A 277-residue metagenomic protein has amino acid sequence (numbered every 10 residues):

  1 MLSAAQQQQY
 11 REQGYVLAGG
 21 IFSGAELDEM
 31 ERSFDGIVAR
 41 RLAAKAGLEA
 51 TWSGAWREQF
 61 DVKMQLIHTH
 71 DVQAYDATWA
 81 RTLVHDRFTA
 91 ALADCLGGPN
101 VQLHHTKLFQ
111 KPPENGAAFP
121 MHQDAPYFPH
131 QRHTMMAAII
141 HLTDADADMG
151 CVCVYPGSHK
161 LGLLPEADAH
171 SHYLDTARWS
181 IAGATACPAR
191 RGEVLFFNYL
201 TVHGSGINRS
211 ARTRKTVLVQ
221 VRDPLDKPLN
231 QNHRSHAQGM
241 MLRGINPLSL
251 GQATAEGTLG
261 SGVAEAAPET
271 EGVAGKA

Functional and structural regions predicted by a protein language model:
M1-Q13, G19-M121, N232, G239-S249: Non-heme Fe(II)-dependent double-stranded beta-helix
R40, L48, R57, D61 (+2 more regions): Non-heme Fe(II)/2-oxoglutarate
T51-W52, Q123, D168-I181, A211-T213 (+1 more regions): Short, surface-exposed loop/helix-turn segments at secondary-structure junctions that function as lids/hinges flanking
P99-V101, A125-Q131, L142-C151, H159: Active-site region of the double-stranded beta-helix
Q110-D124, A145, L200, G204: Conserved short histidine dyad/triad with adjacent acidic residue
D124-Y127, M135, H203-N208: Glycine-rich phosphate/pyrophosphate-binding beta-alpha loops
P129-A147, P188, Q220-L225: Short, conserved beta-strand element in jelly-roll/cupin
A145-G204, D226, Q238: Double-stranded beta-helix
